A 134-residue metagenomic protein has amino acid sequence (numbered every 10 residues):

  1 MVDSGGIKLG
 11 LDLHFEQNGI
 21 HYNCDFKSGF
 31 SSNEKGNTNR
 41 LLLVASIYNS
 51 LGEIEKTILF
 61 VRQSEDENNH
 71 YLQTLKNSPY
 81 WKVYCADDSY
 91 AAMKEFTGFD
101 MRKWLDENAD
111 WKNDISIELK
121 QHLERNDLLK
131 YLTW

Functional and structural regions predicted by a protein language model:
M1: Acidic-basic catalytic patches of nuclease active cores, encompassing PD-(D/E)XK and other metal-cofactor nuclease
G5-N23: Active-site beta-strand-loop-beta-strand hairpin of nuclease catalytic cores that positions key catalytic residues
H21-Y22, F26-P79: Catalytic cores of nucleic-acid endonucleases
L59-W134: Domain-level recognition of nuclease-like catalytic cores that cleave nucleotide substrates
